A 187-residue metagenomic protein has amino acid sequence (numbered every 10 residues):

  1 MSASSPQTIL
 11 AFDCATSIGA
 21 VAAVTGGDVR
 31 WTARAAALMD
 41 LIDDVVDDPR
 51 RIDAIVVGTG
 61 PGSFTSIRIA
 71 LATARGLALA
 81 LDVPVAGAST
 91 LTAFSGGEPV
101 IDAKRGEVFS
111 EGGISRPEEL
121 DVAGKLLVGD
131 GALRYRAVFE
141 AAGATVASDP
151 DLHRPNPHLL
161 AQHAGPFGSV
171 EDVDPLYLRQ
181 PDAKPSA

Functional and structural regions predicted by a protein language model:
M1-G26, R30, A36, D40 (+1 more regions): Oxyanion-binding and handling regions
I9-A11, I52-G58, S66, G97-V100: Short glycine-aspartate micro-motif
W31-A35, D53, I67-A70, R154: Alpha-helical context
A36, D40-D43, L71-R75, L79 (+1 more regions): N-terminal, well-ordered alpha-helical segments
I42-A54, D121-A123: Phosphate/pyrophosphate-binding loops at sites that engage ATP/ADP/AMP, CoA/4′-phosphopantetheine, polyphosphate
D47-R50, A78-A88: Phosphate-handling active-site elements
A54-V83: DPxDG-like acidic metal-binding loop motif
